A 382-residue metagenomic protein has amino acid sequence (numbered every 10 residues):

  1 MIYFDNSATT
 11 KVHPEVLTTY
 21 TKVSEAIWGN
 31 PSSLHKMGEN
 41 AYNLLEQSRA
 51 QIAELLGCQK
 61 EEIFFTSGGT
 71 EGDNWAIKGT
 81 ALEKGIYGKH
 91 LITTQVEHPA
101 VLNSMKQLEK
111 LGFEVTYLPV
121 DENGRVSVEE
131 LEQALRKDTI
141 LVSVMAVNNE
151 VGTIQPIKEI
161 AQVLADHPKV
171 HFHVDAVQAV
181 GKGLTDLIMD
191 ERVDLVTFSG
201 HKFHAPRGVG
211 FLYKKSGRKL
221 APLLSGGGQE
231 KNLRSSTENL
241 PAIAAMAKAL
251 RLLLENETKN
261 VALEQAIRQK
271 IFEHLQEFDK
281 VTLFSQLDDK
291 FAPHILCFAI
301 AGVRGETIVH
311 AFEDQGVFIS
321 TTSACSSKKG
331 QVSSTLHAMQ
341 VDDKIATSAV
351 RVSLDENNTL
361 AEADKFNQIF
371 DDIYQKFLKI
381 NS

Functional and structural regions predicted by a protein language model:
M1-S382: Pyridoxal 5′-phosphate
